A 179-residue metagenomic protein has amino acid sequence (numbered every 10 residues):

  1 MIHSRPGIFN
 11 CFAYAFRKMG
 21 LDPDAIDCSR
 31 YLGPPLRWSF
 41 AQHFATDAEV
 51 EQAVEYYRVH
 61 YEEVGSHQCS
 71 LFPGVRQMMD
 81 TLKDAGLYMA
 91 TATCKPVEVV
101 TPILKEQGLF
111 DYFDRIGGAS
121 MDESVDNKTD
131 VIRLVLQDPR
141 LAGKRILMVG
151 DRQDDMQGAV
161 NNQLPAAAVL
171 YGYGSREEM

Functional and structural regions predicted by a protein language model:
I2-Q77, T81, A85, E98-T101: N-terminal helical cap/lid subdomain that shapes the substrate entry/recognition surface in HAD-like hydrolases
D22, F110-D114, A142: Conserved H-loop
D27-C28, F110-V125: A short, structured active-site edge motif that brings together acidic residues
R76-D84, L136, M156-N161: Surface-exposed amphipathic alpha-helices with a cationic face
D80-T81, A85-Y88, R145, P165: Structural signature of beta-strand start/N-cap positions in the alpha/beta core of ABC transporter nucleotide-binding
T93-K95: Conserved phosphate-coupling serine/threonine residues in phosphotransfer and NTP-handling enzymes
N127-Q157: Conserved Lys-Pro-Asp/Glu-containing loop-to-beta segment of HAD-superfamily phosphomonoesterases, centered on
L147-M179: Acidic, Mg2+-coordinating phosphoryl-transfer loop and its flanking beta/alpha structural elements, shared across
